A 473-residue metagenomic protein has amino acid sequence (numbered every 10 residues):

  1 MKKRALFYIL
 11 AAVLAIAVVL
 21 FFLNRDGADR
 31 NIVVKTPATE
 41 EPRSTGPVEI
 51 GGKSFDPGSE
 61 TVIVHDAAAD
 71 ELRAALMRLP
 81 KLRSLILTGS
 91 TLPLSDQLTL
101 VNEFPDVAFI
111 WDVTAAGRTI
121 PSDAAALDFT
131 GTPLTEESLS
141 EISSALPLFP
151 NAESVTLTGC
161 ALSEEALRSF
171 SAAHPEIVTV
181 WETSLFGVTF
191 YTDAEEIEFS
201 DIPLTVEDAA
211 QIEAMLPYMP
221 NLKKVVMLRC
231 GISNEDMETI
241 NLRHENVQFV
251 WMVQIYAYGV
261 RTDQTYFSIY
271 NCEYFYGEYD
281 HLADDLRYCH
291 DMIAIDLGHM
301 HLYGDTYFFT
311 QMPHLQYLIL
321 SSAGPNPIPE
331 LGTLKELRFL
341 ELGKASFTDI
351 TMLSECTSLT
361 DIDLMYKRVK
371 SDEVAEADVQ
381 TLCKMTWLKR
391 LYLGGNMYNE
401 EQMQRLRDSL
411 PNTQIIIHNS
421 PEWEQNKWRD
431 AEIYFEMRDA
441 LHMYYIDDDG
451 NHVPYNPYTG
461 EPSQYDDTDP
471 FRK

Functional and structural regions predicted by a protein language model:
M1-L14, F21-F22: N-terminal Sec-pathway targeting helices
I16-R25, C356: Short hydrophobic alpha-helical membrane-anchoring segments
R25-E49: Ser/Thr/Pro/Gly-rich low-complexity linker/stalk segments immediately outside membranes or between
P57-E71, K81-L92, F104-G117, S122-E137 (+14 more regions): Concave beta-strand-loop units of leucine-rich repeat
F471-K473: Short, solvent-exposed mixed-charge patches
